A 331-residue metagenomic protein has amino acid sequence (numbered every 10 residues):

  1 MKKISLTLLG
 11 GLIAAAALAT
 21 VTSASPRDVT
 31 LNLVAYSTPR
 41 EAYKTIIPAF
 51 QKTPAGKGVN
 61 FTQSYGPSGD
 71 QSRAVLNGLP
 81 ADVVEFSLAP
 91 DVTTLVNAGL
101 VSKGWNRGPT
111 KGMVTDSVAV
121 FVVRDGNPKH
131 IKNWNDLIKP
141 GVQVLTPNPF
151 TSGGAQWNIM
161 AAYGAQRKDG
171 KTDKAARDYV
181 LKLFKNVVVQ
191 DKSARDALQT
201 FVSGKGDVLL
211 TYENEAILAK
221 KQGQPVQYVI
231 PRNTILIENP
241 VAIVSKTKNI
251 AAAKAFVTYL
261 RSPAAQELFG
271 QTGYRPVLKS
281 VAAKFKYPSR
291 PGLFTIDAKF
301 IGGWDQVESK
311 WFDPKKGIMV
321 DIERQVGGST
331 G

Functional and structural regions predicted by a protein language model:
M1-T30, T330-G331: Short, low-complexity disordered leader/linker segments with a strong preference for bacterial N-terminal type II
P26-T151, K284-K286, G292, G327: N-terminal segment of the mature folded domain
T38-K44, F150-D178: Bilobed "Venus flytrap"/periplasmic-binding protein-like clamshell domains and structurally analogous long
V75-L76, T200-G204, V241: Hydrophobic residues within well-ordered alpha-helices
M113-V118, V180-F184, Q190-K192, K220-K254 (+1 more regions): Periplasmic-binding protein-like
G126-K132, T151, G164-T172, K246-A253: Short helix-loop capping/hinge motifs at secondary-structure junctions, enriched in acidic/polar residues
D169-R232: Ligand-binding pocket segment of bilobal, Venus flytrap-like solute-binding proteins
A251-A253, T258-G331: Extracellular/periplasmic juxtamembrane helices and adjacent flexible linkers that interface with membrane partners
